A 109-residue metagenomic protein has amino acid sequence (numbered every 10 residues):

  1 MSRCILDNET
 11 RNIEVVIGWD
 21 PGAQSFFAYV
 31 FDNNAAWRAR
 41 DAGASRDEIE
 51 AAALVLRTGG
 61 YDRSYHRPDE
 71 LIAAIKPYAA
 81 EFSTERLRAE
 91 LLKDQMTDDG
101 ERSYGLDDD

Functional and structural regions predicted by a protein language model:
M1-D32: Amphipathic, interaction-prone secondary-structure segments
I13-E14, N34-A42: Short, surface-exposed beta-strand/loop "edge" segments at domain boundaries and coil↔beta transitions
R38-D109: Mixed-charge, Lys/Arg-enriched low-complexity segments
